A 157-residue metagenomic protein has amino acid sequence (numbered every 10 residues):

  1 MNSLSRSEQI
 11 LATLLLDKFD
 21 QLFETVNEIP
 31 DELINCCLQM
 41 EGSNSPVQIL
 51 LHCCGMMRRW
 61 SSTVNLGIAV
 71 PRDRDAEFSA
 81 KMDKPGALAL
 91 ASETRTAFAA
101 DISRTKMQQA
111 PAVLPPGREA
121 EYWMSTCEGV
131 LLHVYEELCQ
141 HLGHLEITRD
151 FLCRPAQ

Functional and structural regions predicted by a protein language model:
M1-S5: Basic/polar N-terminal segments that are highly enriched at the extreme N-terminus, encompassing both cleavable
E8, A12-L16, D20-V26, D31-A76 (+1 more regions): Short, contiguous alpha-helical
S79-P115, E128-C139: Acidic/histidine-rich alpha-helical segments that form the ligand environment of transition-metal centers
